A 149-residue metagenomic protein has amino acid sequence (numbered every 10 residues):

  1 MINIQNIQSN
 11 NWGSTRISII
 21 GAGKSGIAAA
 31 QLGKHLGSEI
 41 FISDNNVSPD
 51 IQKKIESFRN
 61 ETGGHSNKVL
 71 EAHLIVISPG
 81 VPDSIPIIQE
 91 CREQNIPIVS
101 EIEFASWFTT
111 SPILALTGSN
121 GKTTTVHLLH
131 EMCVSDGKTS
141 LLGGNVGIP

Functional and structural regions predicted by a protein language model:
M1-P49, E56-R59, L70-E71, I75 (+2 more regions): ATP-dependent carboxylate-amine ligase
Q5, Q52, E103-S106: Generic detector of well-ordered alpha-helical segments enriched in charged/polar residues, highlighting helical
T15-R16, K34-H35, N67-L70, P79-P149: Phosphate-binding loop of NTP-binding sites
G21, T62, G118: Pocket-edge structural micro-motifs
D44, E61-G63, V99-E103: Beta-strand->loop->alpha-helix junctions that form or flank phosphate-binding loops in nucleotide-handling enzymes
S48-K54, D83-P86: Short, glycine/polar-rich helix-capping loops at beta-to-alpha or helix-loop-helix junctions that flank or form
K53-E56, E90-R92: Short, conserved catalytic or adaptor-binding loops enriched in Gly and charged residues
G63, I77-S78: Glycine-rich, N-terminal phosphate-binding loop and its surrounding beta-alpha-beta segment
